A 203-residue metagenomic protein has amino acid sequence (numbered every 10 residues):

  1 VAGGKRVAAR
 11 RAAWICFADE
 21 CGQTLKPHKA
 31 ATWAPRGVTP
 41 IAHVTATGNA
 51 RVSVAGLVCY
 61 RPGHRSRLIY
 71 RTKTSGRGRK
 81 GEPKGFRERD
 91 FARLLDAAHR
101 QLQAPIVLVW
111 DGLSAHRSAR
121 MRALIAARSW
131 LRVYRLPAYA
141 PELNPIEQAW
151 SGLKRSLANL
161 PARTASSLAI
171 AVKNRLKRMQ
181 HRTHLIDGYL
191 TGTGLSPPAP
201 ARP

Functional and structural regions predicted by a protein language model:
V1-A92, T193-R202: Extended, low-complexity cationic-aromatic segments
R11-I15, I146-P203: C-terminal anion-handling pockets and recognition modules
C16-A18, I106-G112, R135-P137, L190: Short beta-strand segments
D19, G56-V58, L95, D111 (+2 more regions): Generic structural signal for small/hydrophobic residues in well-ordered secondary structure, especially within
T24, L108-R122, A138-L143: Acidic, metal-coordinating catalytic cores used for nucleic-acid/nucleotide bond scission and strand-transfer chemistry
P40-T47, S129-Q148: RNase H-like polynucleotidyl transferase catalytic core
E88-V107: Short, basic/hydrophobic alpha-helical segments
A123-S129: Short, surface-exposed basic-aromatic patches at helix termini and helix-loop junctions that form
